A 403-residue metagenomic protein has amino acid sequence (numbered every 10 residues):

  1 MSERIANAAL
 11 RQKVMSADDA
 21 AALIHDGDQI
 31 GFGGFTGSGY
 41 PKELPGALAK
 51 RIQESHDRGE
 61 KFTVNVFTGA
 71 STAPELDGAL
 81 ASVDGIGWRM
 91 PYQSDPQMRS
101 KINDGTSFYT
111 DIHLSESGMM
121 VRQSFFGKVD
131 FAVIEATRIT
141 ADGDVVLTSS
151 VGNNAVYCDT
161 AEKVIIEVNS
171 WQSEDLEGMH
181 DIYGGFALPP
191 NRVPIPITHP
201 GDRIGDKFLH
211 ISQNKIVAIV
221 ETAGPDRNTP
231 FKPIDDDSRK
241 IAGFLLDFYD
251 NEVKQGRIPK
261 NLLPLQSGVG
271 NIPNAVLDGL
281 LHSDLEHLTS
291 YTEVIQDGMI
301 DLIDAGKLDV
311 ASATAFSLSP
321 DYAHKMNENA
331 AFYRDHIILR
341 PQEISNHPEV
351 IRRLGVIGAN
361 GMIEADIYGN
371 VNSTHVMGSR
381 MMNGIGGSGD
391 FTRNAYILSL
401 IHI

Functional and structural regions predicted by a protein language model:
M1-I401: Conserved alpha/beta enzyme-core scaffold
